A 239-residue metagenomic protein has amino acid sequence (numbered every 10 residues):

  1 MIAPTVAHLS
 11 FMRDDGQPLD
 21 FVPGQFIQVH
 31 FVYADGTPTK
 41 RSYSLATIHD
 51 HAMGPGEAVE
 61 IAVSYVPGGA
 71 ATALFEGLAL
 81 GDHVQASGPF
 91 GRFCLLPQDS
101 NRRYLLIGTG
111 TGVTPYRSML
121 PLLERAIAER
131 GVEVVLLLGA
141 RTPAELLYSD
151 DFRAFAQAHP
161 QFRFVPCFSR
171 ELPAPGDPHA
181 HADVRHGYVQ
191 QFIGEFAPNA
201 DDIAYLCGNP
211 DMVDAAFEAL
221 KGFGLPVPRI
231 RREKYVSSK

Functional and structural regions predicted by a protein language model:
M1-L80, S169: Ferredoxin-reductase
V32-G36, G88-F93: Short, charged beta-turn/beta-strand-edge "cap" motif at the junction between a beta-strand and an adjacent loop
F75, Q98, S118-L120, S149-D150 (+1 more regions): Short amphipathic alpha-helical segments
P97-R102, N199-D201: Short helix-loop-beta connector
R103-I107, Y205: Conserved beta-strand elements of the Class I
T109-T114: Ser/Thr-glycine-rich phosphate-binding loops at phosphate-binding pockets of nucleotides, nucleotide cofactors
P115-I127: Histidine-anchored nucleotide/phosphate-binding helix
V134-K239: Reductase modules of NAD(P)H-dependent flavoproteins
